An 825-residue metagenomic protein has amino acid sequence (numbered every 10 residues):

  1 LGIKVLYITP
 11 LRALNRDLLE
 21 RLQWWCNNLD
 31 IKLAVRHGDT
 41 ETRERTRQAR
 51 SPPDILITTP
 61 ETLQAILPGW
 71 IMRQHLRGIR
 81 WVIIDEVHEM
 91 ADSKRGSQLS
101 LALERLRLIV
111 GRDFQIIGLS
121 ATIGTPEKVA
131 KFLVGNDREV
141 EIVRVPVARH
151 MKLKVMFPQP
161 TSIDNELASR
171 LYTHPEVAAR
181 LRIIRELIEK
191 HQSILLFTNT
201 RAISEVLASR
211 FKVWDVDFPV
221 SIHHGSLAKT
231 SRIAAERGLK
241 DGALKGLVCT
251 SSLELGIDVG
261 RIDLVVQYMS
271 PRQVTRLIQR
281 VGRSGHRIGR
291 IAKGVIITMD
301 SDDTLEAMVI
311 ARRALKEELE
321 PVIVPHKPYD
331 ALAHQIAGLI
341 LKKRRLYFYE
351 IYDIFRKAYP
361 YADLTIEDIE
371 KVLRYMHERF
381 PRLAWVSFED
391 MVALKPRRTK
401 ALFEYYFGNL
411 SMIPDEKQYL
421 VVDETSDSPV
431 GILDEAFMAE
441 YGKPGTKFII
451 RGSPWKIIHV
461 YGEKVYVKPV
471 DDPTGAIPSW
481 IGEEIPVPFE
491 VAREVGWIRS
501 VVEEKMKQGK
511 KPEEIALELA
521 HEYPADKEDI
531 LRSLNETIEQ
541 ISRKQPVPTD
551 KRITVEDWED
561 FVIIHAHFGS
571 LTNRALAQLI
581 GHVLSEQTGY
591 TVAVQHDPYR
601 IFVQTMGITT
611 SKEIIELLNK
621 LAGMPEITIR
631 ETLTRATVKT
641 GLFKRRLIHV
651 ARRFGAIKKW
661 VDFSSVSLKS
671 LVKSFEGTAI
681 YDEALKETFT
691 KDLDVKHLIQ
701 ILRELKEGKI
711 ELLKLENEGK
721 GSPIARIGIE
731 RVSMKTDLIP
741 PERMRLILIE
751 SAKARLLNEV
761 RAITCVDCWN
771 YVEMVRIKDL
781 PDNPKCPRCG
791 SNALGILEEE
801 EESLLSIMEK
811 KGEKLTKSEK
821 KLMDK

Functional and structural regions predicted by a protein language model:
G2-P396: Helicase motor core with emphasis on the C-terminal RecA-like subdomain
T125, S169-R170, H174-A179, A384-A439: A contiguous, basic/glycine-rich beta-loop/short-helix subdomain that forms a polymer-engagement track
H334-L346, K417-S426, S818-K825: Short amphipathic alpha-helical interface segments
Y352-F355, Y359-Q418, P478-S479, E483-K825: Extended, highly charged accessory segments
K443-T446, I450-R451: Loop/turn positions that initiate beta-strands
S453-V460: Short beta-strand-centered aromatic/proline hotspots
Y461-P478: Short, solvent-exposed secondary-structure boundary/capping segments
